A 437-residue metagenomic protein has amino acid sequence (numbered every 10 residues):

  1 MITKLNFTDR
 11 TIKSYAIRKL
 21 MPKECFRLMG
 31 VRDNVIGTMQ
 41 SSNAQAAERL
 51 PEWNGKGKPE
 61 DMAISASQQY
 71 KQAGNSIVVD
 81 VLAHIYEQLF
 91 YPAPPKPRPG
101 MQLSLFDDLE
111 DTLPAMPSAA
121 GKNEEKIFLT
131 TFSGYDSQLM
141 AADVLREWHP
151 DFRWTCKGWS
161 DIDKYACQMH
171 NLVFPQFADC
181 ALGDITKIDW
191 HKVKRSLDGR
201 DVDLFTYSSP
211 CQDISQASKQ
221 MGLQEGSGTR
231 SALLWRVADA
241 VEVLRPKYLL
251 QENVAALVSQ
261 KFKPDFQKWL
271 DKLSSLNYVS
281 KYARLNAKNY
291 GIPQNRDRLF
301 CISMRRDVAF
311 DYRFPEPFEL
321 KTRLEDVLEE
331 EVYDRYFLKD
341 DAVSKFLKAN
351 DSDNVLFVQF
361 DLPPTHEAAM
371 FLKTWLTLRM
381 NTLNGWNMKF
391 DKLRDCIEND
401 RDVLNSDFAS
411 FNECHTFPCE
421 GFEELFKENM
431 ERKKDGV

Functional and structural regions predicted by a protein language model:
M1, H191-V202, I214-G436: Class I S-adenosyl-L-methionine
M1-I127, P363-V437: C-terminal target-recognition/interaction regions appended to catalytic cores
N34, S76, S208-C211, R305-A309: Short loop/turn segments at secondary-structure transitions that flank enzyme active sites
Q68-Q72, Q212, Q294: Glutamine-centric residue-chemistry signal
G74, F205, C301: Short, conserved catalytic/metal-binding motifs centered on acidic residues
L113-Y248, A255-S274: Core alpha/beta nucleotide-donor-binding catalytic domains of modification enzymes
